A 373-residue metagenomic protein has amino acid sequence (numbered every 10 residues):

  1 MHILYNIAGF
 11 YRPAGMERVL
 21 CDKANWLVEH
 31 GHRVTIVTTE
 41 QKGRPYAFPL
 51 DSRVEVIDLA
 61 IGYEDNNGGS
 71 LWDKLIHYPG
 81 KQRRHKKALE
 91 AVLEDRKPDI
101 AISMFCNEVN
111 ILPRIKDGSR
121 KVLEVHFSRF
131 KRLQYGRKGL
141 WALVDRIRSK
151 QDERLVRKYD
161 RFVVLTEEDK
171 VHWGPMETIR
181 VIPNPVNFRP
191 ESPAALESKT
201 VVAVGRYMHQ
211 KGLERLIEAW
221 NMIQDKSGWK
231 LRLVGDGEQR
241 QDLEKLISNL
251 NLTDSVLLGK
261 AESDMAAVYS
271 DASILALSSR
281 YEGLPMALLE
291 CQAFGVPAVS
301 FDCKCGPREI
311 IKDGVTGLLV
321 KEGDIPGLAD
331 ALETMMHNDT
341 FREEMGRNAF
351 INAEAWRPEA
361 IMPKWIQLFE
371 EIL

Functional and structural regions predicted by a protein language model:
N6-P13, W26, H32-I76: N-terminal strand-loop element at the rim of the active site of nucleotide-sugar-dependent glycosyltransferases
A14-D22, K199, A203-M222, S227 (+2 more regions): A conserved mid-protein helix/loop that constitutes part of the nucleotide-sugar donor-binding site
E90-A91, A142-F162: Membrane-proximal helix-turn-helix segments that form the acceptor-binding/catalytic region of lipid-linked
S103-E108, V125: Short His-centered aromatic/hydrophobic patch
E168, P185: Carbohydrate-associated surface elements
A261, R280: Aromatic "clamp/platform" in nucleotide-sugar-dependent glycosyltransferases that forms part of the donor/acceptor
P297-F301: Short hydrophobic beta-strand element within catalytic cores of glycosyltransferases and related nucleotide-activated
K312-G314, L318-I325, E333-D339, E354: Conserved acidic donor-binding segment of nucleotide-sugar-dependent glycosyltransferases
